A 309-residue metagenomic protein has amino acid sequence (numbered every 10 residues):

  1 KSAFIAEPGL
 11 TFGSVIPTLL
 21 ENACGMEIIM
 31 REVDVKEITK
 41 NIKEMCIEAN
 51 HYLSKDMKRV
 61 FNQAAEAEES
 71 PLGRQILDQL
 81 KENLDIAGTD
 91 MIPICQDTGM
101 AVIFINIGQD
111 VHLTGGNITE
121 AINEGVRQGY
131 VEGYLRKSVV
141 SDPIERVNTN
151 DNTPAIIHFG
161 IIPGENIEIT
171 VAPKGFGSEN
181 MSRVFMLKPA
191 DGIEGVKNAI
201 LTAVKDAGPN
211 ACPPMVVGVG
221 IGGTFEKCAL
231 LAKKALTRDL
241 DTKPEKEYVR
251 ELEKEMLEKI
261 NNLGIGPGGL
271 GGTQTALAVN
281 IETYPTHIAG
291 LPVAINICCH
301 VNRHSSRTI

Functional and structural regions predicted by a protein language model:
K1-S2, N22: Polybasic, lysine-rich low-complexity intrinsically disordered segments
P8: Cationic, low-complexity basic patches in intrinsically disordered or flexible, solvent-exposed regions
S14-G25: Short, positively charged and aromatic/hydrophobic N-terminal segments
E27-V219, T224-I309: Non-transmembrane, aqueous-exposed alpha-helical and coiled segments at domain scale
